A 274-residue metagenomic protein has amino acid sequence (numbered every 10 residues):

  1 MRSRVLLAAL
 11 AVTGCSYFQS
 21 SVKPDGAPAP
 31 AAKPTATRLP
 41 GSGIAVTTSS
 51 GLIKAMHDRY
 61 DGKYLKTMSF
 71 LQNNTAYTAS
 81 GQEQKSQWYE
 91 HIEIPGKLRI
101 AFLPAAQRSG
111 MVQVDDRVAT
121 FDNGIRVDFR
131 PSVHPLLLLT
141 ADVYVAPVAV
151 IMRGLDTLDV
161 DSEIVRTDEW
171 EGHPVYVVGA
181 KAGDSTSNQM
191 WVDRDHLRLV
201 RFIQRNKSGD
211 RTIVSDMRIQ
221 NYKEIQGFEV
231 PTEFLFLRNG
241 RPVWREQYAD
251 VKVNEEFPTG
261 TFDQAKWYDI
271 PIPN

Functional and structural regions predicted by a protein language model:
M1-L6: Bacterial N-terminal signal peptides that target proteins for export
L7-G14: Bacterial N-terminal signal peptides
S16-F18: Bacterial signal peptide processing site
S20-T37: Short, low-complexity, disordered segments immediately C-terminal to signal peptides in bacterial exported proteins
R38-P40, I44-K54, Y64, A119-T186 (+3 more regions): Flexible, processing/modification-adjacent segments and terminal tails in exported/periplasmic/extracellular proteins
I44-V127, E163: N-terminal mature ectodomain segment of secretory-pathway/periplasmic proteins
K85-Q87, G110-D115, V127-L137, V192 (+2 more regions): Short amphipathic beta-strand/extended segments with alternating polar/hydrophobic composition
Q107, E171-Y268: Gly/Pro-enriched, hydrophobic low-complexity segments that function as extracytoplasmic propeptides/linkers
